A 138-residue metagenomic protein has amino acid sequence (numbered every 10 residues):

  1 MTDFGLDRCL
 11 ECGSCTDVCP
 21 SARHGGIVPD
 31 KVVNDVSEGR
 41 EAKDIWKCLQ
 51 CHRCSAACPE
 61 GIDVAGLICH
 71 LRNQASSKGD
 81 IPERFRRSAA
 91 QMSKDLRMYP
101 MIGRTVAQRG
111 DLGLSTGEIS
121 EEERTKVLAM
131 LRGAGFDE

Functional and structural regions predicted by a protein language model:
M1-G5, S76-E138: Iron-sulfur (Fe-S) cluster-binding modules
G5-A22, A42-I62: Cysteine-centered iron-sulfur cluster-binding motifs in ferredoxin-type domains/subunits of redox enzymes
S21-W46, D63-A89: Non-heme iron-sulfur electron-transfer modules
